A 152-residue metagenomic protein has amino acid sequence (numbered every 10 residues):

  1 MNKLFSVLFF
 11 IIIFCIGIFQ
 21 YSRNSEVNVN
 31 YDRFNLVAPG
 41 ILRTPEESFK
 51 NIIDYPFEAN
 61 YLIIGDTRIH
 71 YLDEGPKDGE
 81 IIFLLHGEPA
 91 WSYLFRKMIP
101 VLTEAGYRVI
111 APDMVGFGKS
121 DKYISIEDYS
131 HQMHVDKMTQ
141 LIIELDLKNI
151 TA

Functional and structural regions predicted by a protein language model:
N2-E80, E104-Y107, M133, L147: Alpha/beta-hydrolase fold catalytic core
N24, L94, Y123-S125: Residue-level recognition of conserved structural "scaffold" positions that shape functional pockets and channels
S48, E88, E127-D128: A generic secondary-structure micro-motif detector that highlights 1-2 residue hydrophobic/ambivalent hotspots embedded
I52, G65, L72, E104 (+1 more regions): Active-site loop/oxyanion-hole signature of alpha/beta-hydrolase fold enzymes
F57, L94-K97, M133-Q140: Alpha-helical elements of Rossmann-like donor-binding domains used by nucleotide-donor carbohydrate transfer enzymes
L62, L85-H86, S125: Short N-terminal micro-motifs specific to bacterial/archaeal maturation and metal-cluster initiation sites
E74-K119: Conserved HGGG/HGGXW glycine-rich cap/lid loop of the alpha/beta-hydrolase fold
